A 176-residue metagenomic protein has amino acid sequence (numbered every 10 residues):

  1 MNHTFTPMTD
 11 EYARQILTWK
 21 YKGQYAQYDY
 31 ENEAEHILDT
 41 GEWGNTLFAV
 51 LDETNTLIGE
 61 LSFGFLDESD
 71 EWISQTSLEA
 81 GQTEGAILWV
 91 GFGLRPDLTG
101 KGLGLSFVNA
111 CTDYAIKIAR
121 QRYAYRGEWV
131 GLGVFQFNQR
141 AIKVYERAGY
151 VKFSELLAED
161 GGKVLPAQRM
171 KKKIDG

Functional and structural regions predicted by a protein language model:
M1-E11, K173-G176: Conserved N-terminal entry element of GNAT/NAT acetyltransferase domains
F5, G100, V134: Conserved SAM-binding loop
D10-R14, T18-D97, V108, Y114-Q121: Acetyl-CoA-dependent GNAT
Q82, R126-G176: C-terminal "cap" of GNAT-fold acetyltransferases
G100-K117, K143, R147: Conserved acetyl-CoA-binding loop-helix of GNAT-fold acetyltransferases
L105, Y125-R126: Gly/Ser-rich "nucleophile elbow"/oxyanion-hole loop immediately N-terminal to the catalytic nucleophile in hydrolases
